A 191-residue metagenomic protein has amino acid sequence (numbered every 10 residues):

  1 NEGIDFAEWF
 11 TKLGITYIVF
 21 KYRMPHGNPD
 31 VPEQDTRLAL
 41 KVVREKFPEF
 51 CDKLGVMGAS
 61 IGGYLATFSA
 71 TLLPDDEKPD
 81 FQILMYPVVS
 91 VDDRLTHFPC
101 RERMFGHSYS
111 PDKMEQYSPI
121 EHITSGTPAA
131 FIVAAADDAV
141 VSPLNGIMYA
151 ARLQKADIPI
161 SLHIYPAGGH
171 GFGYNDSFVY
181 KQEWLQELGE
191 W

Functional and structural regions predicted by a protein language model:
E2-A7, I18-D52, F178-Q182: Catalytic nucleophile-loop/oxyanion-hole region of alpha/beta-hydrolase and closely related hydrolase-like folds
T11-K21, G55, S161: A fold-wide structural signal in alpha/beta-hydrolase
T16, K21-P25, V88, P166-G168: Short beta-to-alpha linker loops that shape the active-site pocket of alpha/beta-hydrolase fold enzymes
Q34, L38-C100, M114-E115, P119: Primarily recognizes the serine-hydrolase "nucleophile elbow" in alpha/beta-hydrolase and SGNH/GDSL folds
H107-H122, T127-P128: Active-site nucleophile elbow and catalytic-triad environment of alpha/beta-hydrolase enzymes
G126, F131-A134, D138: Short beta-strand/loop motif that positions the catalytic acidic residue of the alpha/beta-hydrolase fold
A139-M148: Conserved alpha/beta-hydrolase "acid-adjacent" motif
I147-W191: C-terminal catalytic histidine-bearing segment of alpha/beta-hydrolase fold enzymes
